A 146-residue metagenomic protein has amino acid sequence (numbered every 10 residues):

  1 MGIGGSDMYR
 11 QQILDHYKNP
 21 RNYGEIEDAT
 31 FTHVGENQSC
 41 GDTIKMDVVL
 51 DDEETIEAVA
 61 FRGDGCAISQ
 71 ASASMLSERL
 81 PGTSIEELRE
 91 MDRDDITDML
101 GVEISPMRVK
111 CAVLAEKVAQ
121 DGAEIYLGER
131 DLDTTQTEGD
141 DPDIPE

Functional and structural regions predicted by a protein language model:
M1-E27, T32-H33, E57, T83-E146: C-terminal binding/interaction regions
A29, M46, I68-Q70, E87: Basic, gly/Ser/Thr/Pro-rich low-complexity segments located predominantly at protein N termini
V34-S39: Short Gly/Pro-enriched turn/cap motifs at secondary-structure boundaries
C40, G63-A71: Short, thiol/selenol-centered motifs that function as redox-active sites or metal-ligating centers
D42-D52: Short beta-strand elements
E54-G63: Immediate flanking context of iron-sulfur cluster ligation sites
S72-G82: Alpha-helical support elements that line or immediately flank enzyme active sites and cofactor-binding pockets
